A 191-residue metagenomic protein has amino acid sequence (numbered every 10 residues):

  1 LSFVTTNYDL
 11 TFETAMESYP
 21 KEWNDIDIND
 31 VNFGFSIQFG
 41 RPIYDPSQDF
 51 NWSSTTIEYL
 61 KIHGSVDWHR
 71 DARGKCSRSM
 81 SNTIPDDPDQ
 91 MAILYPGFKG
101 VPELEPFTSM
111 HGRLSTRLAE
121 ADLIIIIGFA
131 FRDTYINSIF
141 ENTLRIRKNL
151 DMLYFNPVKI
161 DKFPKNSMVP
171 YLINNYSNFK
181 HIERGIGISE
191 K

Functional and structural regions predicted by a protein language model:
L1-M91: Extended, H/D-rich, highly charged conserved domains that either
N7, D30, G34, Q90 (+3 more regions): N-terminal, helix-rich and Lys/Arg-enriched segments in bacterial and organellar proteins
D9, L94-Y95, R132: Generic, ordered loop/turn and secondary-structure boundary motif
F33, F39, P96, R184-I186: Feature targets compositionally biased, intrinsically disordered low-complexity regions with long contiguous runs
D49, V101, E105-K191: SIR2/sirtuin-family catalytic core signature
D71, K75-A119: Acidic, metal/cofactor-coordinating or nucleic-acid-engaging core segments within structured domains
